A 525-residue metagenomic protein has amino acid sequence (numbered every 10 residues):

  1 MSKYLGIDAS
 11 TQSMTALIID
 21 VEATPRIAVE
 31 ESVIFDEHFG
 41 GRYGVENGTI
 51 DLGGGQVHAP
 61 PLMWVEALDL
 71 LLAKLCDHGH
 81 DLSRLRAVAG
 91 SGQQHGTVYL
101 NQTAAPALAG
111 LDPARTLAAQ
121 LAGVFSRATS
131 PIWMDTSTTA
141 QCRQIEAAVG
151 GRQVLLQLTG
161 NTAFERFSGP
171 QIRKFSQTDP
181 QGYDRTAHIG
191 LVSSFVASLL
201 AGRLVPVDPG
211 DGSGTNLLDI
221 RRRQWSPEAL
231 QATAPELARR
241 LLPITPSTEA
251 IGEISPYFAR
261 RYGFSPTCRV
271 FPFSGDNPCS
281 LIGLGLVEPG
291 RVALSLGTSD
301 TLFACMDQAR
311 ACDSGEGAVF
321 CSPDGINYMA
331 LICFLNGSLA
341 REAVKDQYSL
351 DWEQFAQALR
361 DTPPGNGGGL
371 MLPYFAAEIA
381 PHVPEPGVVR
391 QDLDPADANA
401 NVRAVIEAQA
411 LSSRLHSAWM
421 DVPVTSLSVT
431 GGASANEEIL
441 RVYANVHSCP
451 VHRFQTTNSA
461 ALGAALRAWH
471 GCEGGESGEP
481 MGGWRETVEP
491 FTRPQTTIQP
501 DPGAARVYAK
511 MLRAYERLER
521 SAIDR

Functional and structural regions predicted by a protein language model:
M1-A119, A259-R260, F264-R269, H447-V451 (+2 more regions): N-terminal glycine/serine-rich phosphate-binding loop of ATP-dependent small-molecule kinases, especially carbohydrate
L5-G6, T15-I18, T139, R143-T159 (+5 more regions): Active-site core segments that coordinate phosphate-bearing ligands/cofactors across diverse enzyme families
V29-E31, P131, L242, H452 (+1 more regions): Structural signal for short hydrophobic segments within the conserved structured cores of catalytic domains across
V33-F35, P246, P500: Active-site donor-binding loop signature of nucleotide-sugar glycosyltransferases
D51, G55-Q56, D77-P131, N161-R166 (+3 more regions): Short beta-strand-loop/turn "lid" adjacent to the catalytic site in phosphate-handling enzymes
D81, A232-R240: A structural motif corresponding to the C-terminal end of an alpha-helix and its immediate exit/capping segment
D135: Carbohydrate-associated surface elements
